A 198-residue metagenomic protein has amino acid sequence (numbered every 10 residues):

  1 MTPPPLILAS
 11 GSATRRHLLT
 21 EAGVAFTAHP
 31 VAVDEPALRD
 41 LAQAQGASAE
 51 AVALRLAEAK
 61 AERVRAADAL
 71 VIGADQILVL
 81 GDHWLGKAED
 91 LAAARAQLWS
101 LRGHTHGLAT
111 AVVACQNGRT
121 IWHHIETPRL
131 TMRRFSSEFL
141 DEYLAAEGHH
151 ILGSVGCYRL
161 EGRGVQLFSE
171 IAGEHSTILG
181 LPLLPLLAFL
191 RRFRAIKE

Functional and structural regions predicted by a protein language model:
M1-L70, H83, E138, A145 (+2 more regions): N-terminal polybasic phosphate/anion-binding patch
R15, I77-L80, L85, C115 (+1 more regions): Short, active-site-adjacent cap segments at secondary-structure transitions
L19, A57, D75, A94 (+3 more regions): Residue-level signal for inorganic ion chemistry
A25-P36, T110-R119, G153-V165: Mobile beta-alpha loop/short-helix "lid" or hinge segments that flank ligand
Q76-H106, M132: Active-site-adjacent loop/tail segments of enzyme domains
V79, V113-Q116, R133, E170: Short beta-strand-to-turn element immediately C-terminal to the catalytic PLP-Schiff-base lysine in fold type I
R95-W99, T110-H123, T127-P128: Anionic-ligand binding region
H123-K197: Active-site oxyanion/phosphate-handling segment shared across diverse enzymes
